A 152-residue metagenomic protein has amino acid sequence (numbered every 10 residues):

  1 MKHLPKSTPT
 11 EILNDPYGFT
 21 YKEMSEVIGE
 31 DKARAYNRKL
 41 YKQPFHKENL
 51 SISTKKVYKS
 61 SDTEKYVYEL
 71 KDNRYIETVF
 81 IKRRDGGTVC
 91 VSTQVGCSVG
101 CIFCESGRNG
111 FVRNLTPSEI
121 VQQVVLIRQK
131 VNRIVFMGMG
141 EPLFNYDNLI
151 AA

Functional and structural regions predicted by a protein language model:
M1-G87: Flexible, acidic/Gly-rich N-terminal and inter-domain linker regions that tether and position cofactor-handling modules
S53, D85-S92, V99-A152: Conserved Radical SAM active-site core
L70, V95-C97: Short, small-residue-rich loop/turn micro-motifs
